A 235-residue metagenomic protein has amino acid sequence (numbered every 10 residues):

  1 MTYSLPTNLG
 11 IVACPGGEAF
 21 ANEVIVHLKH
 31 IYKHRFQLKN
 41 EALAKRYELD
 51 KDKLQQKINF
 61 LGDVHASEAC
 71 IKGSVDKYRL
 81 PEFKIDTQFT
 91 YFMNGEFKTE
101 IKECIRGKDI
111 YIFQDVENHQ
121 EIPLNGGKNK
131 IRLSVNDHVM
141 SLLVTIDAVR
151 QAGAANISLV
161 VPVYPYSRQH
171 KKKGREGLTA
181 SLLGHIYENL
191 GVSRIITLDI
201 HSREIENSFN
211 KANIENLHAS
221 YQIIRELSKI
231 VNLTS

Functional and structural regions predicted by a protein language model:
M1-S235: PRPP-associated nucleotide enzymes
